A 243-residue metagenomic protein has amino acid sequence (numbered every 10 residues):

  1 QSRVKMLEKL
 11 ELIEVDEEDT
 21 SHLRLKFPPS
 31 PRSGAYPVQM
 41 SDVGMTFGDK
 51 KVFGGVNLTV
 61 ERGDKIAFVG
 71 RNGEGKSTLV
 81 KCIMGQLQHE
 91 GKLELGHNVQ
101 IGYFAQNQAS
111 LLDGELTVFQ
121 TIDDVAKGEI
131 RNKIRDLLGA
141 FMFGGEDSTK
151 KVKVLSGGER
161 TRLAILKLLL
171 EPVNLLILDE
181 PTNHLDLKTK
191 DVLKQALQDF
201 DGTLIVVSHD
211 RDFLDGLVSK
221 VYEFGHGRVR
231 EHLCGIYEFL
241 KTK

Functional and structural regions predicted by a protein language model:
Q1-M6: Loop segments that connect adjacent transmembrane helices in multi-pass transporters
E8-D19: Proline-centered turn/helix-capping motifs that create local helix->coil transitions or kinks
S21-K243: ABC ATP-binding cassette signature C-motif
